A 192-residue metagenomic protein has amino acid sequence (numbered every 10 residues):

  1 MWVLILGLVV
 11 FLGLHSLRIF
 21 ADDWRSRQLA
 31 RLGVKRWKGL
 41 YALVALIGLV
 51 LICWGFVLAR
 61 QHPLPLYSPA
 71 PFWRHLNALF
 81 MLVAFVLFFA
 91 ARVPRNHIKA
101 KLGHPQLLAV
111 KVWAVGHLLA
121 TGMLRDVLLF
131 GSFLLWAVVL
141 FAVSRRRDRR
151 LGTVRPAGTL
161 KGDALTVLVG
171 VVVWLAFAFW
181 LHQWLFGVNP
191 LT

Functional and structural regions predicted by a protein language model:
M1-G103, L108-T192: Membrane-anchoring alpha-helices and their flanking helix-loop junctions
